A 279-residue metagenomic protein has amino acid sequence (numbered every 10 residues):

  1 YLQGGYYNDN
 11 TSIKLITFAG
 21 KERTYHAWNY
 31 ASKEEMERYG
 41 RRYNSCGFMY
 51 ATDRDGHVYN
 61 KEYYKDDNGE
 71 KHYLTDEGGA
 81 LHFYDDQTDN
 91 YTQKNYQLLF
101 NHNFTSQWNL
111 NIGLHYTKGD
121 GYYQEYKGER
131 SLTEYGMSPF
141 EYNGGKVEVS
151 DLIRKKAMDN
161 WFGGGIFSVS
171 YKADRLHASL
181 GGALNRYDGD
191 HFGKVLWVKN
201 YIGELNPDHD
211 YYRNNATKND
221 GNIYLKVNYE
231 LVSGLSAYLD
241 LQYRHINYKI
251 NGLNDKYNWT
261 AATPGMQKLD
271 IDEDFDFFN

Functional and structural regions predicted by a protein language model:
Y1-A27, C46, A51, L99-F100 (+3 more regions): Transmembrane beta-barrel wall of Gram-negative outer-membrane proteins
L2-G4, R38-R42, Y135-P139, G203-P207 (+1 more regions): Glycine-rich loops and low-complexity Gly/Arg-rich segments that provide flexible linkers or classic glycine-based
Y7, D274-F278: Short acidic-hydrophobic sequence patches enriched in Asp/Glu that either
N8, Y43, Y50, Y59 (+10 more regions): Polar low-complexity intrinsically disordered regions enriched in Ser/Thr and small residues
T11-K21, E34-M36, N44-Y59, S131-T133 (+4 more regions): Short C-terminal domain-edge/linker segments immediately following a structured domain
I13-K94, G121-E125, K155-D159: Flexible loop and strand-edge segments within Gram-negative outer membrane beta-barrel domains
W28-E34, G252, P264-E273: Outer-membrane beta-barrel domain signature, especially the mid-to-C-terminal portions of large Gram-negative OMP
N90-T260, F277-N279: Face-selective signature of the C-terminal outer-membrane beta-barrel domain
